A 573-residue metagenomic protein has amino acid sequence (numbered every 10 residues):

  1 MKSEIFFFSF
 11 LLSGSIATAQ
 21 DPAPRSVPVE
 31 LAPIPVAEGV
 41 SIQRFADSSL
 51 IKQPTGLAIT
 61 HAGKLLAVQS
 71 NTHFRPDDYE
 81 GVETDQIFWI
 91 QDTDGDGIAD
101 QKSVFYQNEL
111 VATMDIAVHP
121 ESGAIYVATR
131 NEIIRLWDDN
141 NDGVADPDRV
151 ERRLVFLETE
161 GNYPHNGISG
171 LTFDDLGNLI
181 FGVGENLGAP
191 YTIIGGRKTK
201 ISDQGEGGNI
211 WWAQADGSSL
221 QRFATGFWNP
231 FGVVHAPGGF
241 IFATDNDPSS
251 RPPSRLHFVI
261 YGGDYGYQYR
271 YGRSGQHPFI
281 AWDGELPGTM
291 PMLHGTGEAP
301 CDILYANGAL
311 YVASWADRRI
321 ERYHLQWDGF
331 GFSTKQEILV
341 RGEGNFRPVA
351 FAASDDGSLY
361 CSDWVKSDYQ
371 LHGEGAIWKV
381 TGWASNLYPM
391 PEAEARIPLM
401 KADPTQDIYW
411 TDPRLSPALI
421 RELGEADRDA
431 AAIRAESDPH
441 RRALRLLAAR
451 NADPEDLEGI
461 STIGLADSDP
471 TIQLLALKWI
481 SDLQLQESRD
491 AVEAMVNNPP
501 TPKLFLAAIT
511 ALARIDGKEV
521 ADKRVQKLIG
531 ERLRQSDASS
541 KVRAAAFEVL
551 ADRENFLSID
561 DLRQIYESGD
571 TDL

Functional and structural regions predicted by a protein language model:
I5-S15: Bacterial N-terminal signal peptides
A19-D403: Beta-propeller domains with acidic blade repeats across secreted/periplasmic ectodomains and cytosolic WD/CNH propellers
Q43, F88, S103, G208-W211 (+12 more regions): Solvent-exposed, polar/charged alpha-helical surfaces in well-ordered, non-transmembrane soluble domains, broadly
S354, S358, I408-P413, P417: Gly/Ser/Thr/Pro-enriched helix-cap/hinge segments flanking short amphipathic alpha-helices
E392-A402, P413-A426, H440-E455, G459-I463 (+6 more regions): Structural detector for internal amphipathic alpha-helices that build alpha-solenoid repeat scaffolds
Q406-T411, A431-S437, A448, I460-S468 (+3 more regions): Alpha-solenoid HEAT/Armadillo-like helical repeat scaffolds in large eukaryotic proteins
L457-E458, R489, D522-Q526, I559: Core helices of alpha-solenoid repeat scaffolds
